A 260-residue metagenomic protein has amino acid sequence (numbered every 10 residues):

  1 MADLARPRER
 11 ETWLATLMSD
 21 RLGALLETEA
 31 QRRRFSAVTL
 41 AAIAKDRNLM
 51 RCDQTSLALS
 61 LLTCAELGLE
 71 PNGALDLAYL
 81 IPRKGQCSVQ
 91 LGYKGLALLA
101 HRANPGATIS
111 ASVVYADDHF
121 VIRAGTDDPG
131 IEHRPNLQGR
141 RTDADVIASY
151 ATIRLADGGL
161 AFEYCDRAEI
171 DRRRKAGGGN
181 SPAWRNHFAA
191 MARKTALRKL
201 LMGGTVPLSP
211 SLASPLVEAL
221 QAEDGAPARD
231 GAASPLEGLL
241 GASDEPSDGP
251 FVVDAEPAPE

Functional and structural regions predicted by a protein language model:
M1-S19, G23, P210-E260: Glycine- and charge-rich intrinsically disordered segments
A2-L208: Binding-interface segments
